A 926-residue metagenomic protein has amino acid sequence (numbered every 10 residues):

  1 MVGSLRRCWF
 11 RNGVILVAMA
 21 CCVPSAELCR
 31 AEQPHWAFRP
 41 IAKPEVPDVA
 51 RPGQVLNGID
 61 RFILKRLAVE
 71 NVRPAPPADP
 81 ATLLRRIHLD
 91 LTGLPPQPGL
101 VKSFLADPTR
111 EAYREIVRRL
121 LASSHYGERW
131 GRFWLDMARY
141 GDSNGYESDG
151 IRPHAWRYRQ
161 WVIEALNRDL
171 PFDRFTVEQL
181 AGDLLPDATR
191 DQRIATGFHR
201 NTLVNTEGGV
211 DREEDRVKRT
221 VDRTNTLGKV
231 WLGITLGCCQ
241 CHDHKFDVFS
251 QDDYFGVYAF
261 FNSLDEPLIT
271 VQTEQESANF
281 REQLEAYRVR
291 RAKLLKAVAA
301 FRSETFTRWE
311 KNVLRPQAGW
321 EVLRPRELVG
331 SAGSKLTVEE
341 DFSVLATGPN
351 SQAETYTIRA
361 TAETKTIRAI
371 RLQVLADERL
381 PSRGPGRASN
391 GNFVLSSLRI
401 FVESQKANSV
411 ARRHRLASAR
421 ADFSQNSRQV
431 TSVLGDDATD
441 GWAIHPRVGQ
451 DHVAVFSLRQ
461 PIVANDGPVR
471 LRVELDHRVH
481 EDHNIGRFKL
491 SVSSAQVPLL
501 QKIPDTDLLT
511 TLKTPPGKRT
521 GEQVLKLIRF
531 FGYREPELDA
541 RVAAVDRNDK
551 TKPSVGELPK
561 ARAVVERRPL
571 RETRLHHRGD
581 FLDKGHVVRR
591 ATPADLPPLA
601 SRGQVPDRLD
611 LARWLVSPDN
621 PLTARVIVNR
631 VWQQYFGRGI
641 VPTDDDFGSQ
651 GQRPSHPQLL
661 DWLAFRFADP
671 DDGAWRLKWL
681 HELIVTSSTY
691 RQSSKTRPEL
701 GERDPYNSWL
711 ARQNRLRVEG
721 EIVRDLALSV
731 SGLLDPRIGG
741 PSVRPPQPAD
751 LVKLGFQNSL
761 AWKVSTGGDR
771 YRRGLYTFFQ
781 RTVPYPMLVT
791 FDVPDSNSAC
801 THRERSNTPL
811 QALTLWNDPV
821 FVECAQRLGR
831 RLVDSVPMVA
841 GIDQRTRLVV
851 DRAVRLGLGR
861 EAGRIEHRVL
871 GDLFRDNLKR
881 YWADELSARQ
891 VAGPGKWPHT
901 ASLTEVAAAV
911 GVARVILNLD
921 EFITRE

Functional and structural regions predicted by a protein language model:
N12-A26: Bacterial N-terminal signal peptides
L28-P47, R132, R152, N167-R168 (+5 more regions): Post-cleavage N-terminal segment of exported redox proteins
A42-L56, T206-T220, S263-E310, P446-R447 (+3 more regions): Electron-transfer interface patches adjacent to heme c in soluble/periplasmic c-type cytochromes and di-/multiheme
R51-R85, D90-H125, Y140-D187, V248 (+10 more regions): Primarily short, surface-exposed interaction patches in extracytoplasmic proteins
L184-A292, R472, H480, Q501-D505 (+3 more regions): Sequence context surrounding c-type heme c attachment/ligation sites in exported
W309-R359, L375-E378, F401-G467, T573-G585 (+1 more regions): Disordered, acidic Ser/Thr/Pro-rich linker "stalks" and the adjacent N-terminal cap of the next globular domain
E363-A369, N465-R472: Extended extracellular/luminal ectodomain segments enriched in beta-structured repeat modules
V374-A376, E474-E481: Short beta-strand-plus-loop segments that form exposed binding edges in beta-rich domains
